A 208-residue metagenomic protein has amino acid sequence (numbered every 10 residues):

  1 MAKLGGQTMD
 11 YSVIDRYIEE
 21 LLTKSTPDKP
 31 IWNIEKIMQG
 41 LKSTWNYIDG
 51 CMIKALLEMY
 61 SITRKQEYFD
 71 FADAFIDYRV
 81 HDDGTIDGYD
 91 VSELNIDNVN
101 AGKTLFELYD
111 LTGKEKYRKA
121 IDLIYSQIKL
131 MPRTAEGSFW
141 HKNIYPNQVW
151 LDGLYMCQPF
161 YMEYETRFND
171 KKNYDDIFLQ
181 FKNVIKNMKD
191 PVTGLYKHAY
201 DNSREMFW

Functional and structural regions predicted by a protein language model:
A2-L4, G50-K65, N100-K114, Q158-D170: Well-ordered alpha-helical scaffold segments within catalytic/enzyme domains
A2-V80, E115-S126, M131, A135-E136: Low-complexity, Ser/Thr/Pro/Gly-enriched N-terminal "stalk/linker" regions
G6, L21-C51, V80-N100, H141-L154 (+1 more regions): Solvent-exposed loop and edge beta-strand segments that line ligand/cofactor-binding and catalytic clefts
Y17, I48, A55, F75 (+6 more regions): Amphipathic, well-ordered alpha-helical segments in soluble domains
K24, L111, M131, R167 (+1 more regions): Phosphate/oxyanion-binding loops and surfaces in catalytic or ligand/nucleic-acid-binding neighborhoods
D82, D97-M156: Extracytoplasmic mature domains of secreted/periplasmic and thylakoid-lumen proteins
T85-D87, K116, P191-V192: Boundary/linker segments of alpha-helical solenoid repeat arrays
L151-W208: Extended ligand-binding clefts on enzyme/binding-domain cores
